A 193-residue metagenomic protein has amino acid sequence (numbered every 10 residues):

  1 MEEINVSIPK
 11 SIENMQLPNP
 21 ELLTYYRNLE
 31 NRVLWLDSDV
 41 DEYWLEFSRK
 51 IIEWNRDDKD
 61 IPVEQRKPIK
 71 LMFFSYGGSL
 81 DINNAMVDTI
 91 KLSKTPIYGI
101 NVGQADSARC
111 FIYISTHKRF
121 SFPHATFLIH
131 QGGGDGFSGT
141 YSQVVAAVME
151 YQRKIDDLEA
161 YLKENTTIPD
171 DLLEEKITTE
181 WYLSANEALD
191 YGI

Functional and structural regions predicted by a protein language model:
M1-I193: Terminal-region recognition feature
